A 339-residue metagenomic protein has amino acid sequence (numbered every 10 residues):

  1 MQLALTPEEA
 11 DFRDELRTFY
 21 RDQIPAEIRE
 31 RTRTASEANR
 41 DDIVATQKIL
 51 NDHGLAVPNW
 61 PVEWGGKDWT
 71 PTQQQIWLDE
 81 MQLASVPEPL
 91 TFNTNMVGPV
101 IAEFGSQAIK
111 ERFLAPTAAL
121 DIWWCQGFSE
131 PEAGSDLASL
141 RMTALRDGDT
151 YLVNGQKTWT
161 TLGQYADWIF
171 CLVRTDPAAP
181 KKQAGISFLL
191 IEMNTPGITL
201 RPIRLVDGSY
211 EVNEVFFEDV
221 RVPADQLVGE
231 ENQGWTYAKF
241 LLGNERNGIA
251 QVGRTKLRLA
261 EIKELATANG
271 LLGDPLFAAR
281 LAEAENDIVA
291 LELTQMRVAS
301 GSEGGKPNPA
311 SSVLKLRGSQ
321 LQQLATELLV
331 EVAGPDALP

Functional and structural regions predicted by a protein language model:
M1-R13, A337-P339: Intrinsic disorder at enzyme termini
L3, I198-T294, S312: Glycine-rich beta->alpha junctions and the first turn(s) of the following alpha-helix
I28-E37, L271, P275-A278, V289-P339: C-terminal helix-coil-helix/basic helical segment that borders enzyme active sites and/or dimer interfaces and provides
N51-D121, L162-W168, I288, S302-A310 (+3 more regions): Internal helix-loop-helix
L120-F128, L172: A short, Trp-centered hydrophobic/proline-enriched beta-strand micro-motif
A133-S135, T158-G163, V206-D207: Glycine-rich phosphate/pyrophosphate-binding beta-alpha loops
M142-A144: A structural signal for short hydrophobic beta-strand segments in well-ordered beta-sheet cores
D149-T150, N154-R201: A short core secondary-structure module
